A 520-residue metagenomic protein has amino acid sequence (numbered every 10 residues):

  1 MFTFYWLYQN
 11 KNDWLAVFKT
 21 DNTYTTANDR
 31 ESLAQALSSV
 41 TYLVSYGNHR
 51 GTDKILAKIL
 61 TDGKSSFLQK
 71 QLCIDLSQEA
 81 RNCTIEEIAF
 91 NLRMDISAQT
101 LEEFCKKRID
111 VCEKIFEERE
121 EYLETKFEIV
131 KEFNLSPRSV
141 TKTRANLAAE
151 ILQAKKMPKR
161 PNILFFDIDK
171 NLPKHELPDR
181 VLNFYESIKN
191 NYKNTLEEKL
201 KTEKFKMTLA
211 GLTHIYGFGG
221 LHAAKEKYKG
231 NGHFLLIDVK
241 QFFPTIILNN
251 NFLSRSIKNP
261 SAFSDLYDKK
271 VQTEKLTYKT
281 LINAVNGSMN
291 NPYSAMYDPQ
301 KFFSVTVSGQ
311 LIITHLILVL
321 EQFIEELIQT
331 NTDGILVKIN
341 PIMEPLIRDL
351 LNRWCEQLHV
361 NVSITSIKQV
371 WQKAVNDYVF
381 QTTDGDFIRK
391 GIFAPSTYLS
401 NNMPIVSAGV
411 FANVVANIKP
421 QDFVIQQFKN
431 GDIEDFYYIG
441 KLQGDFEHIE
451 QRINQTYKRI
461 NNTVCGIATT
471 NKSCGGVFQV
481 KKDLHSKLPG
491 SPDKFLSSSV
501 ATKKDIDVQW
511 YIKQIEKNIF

Functional and structural regions predicted by a protein language model:
M1, N10, G47-N48, L76 (+2 more regions): Residues immediately flanking
M1-A16, Q241-F243: Gly/Thr-rich phosphate-binding beta-strand-loop-beta motif of the actin/hexokinase/Hsp70
F2-L7, D53-I59, T245-L248, K338-R348: A short acidic (Asp/Glu
W14-D95: Conserved DEDDh/DEDDy metal-dependent 3′-5′ exonuclease domain
T52, F242-T245, M289-P292, G334-K338 (+2 more regions): Flexible loop/turn segments at secondary-structure boundaries
R81-N82, D95-Q99, M207-F323, L327-I328 (+1 more regions): Helical catalytic core of nucleic-acid polymerases
I96, E102-H233, V319, E326-P341 (+7 more regions): Conserved "right-hand" nucleotidyltransferase catalytic core of DNA-directed polymerases
D167-D169, K275, E344-F520: C-terminal, non-catalytic extensions of nucleic-acid polymerases
